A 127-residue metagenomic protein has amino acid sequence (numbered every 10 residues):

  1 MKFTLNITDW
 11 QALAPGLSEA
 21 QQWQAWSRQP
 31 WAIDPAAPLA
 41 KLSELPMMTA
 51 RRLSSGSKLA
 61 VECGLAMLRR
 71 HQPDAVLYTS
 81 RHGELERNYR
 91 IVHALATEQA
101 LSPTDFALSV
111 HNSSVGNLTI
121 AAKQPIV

Functional and structural regions predicted by a protein language model:
M1-V127: Conserved "HGTGT" condensation-loop signature of ketosynthase/thiolase-family condensing enzymes that catalyze
